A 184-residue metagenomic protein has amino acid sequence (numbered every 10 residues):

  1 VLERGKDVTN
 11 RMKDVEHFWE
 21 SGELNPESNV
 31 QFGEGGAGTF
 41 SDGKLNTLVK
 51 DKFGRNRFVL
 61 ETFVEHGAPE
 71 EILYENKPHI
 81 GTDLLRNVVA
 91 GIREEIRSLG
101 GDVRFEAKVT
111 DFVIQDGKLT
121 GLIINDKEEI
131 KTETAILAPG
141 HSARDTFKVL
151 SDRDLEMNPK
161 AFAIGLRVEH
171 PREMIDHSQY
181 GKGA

Functional and structural regions predicted by a protein language model:
V1-F40, K44, L48-E61, H66-A184: Residues forming the flavin
